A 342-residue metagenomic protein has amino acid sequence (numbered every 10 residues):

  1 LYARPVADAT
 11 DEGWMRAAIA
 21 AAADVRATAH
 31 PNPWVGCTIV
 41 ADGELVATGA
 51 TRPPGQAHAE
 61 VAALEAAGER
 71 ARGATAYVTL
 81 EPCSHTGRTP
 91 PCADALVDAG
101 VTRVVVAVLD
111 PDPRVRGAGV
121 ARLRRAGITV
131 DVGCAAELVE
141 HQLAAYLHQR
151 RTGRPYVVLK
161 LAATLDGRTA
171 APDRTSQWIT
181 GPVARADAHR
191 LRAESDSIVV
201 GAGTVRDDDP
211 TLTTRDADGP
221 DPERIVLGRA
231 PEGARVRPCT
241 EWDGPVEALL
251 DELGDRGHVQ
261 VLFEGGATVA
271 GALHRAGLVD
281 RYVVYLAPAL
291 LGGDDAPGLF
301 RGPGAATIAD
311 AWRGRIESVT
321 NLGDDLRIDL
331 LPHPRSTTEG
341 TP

Functional and structural regions predicted by a protein language model:
Y2-P33, A47, A66, R88 (+3 more regions): Enzymes that bind and transform nitrogen-containing heteroaromatic metabolites
G36: Helix-turn-helix
I39-L138, E223, A272-H274: Zn2+-dependent cytidine deaminase-like catalytic core
V108, E140-H141, R168-P172: Short N-terminal helix-initiation segments at or just after the protein's N-terminus
A135-E140, V205-D207: Short, surface-exposed recognition loops or helix-turn segments adjacent to catalytic cores
L143-G153: Flexible, polar/acidic helix-loop-strand segments at domain edges
